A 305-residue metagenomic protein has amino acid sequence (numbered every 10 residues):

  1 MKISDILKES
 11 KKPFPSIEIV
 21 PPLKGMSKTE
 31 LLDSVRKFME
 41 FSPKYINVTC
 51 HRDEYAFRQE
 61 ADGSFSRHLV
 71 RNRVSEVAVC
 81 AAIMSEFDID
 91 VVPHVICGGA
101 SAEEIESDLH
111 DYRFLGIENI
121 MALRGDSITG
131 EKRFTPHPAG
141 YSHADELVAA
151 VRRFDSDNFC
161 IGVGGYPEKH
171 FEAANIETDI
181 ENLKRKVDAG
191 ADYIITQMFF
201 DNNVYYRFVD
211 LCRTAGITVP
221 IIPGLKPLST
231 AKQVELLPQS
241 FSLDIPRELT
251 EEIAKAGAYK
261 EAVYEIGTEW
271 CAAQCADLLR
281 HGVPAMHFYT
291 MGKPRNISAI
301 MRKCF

Functional and structural regions predicted by a protein language model:
M1-I17, V148-R152, T250, F305: N-terminal amphipathic alpha-helix/helix-capping segment at the start of soluble metabolic enzymes
F14-L32, D90-E103, C160-T178, K255-E269: Active-site mouth loops of central-metabolism enzymes
E18, I46, Y112, K186 (+3 more regions): Conserved, mostly hydrophobic/aromatic
F41-V74, S127-A139, A191-F208, M291-K293 (+1 more regions): Glycine-rich, proline-tolerant flexible connector loops at the mouths of alpha/beta enzymes
S101-E146: Flexible, glycine-rich active-site loops centered on histidine and acidic residues that chelate a metal or position
S101-R113, T178-N182, R207-D210, T230-L236 (+1 more regions): Catalytic cores of alpha/beta
P138-Y166, T214-T268, A273, C304-F305: Active-site pocket-lining/capping segments in soluble small-molecule metabolic enzymes
